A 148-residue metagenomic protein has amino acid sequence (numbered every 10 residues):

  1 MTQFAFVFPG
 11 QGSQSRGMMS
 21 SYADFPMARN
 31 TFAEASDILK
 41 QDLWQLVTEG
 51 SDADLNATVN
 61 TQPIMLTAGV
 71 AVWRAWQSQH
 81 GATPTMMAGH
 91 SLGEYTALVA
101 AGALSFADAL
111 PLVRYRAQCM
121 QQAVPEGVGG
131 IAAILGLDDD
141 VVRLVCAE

Functional and structural regions predicted by a protein language model:
M1-A5, H80-T85, Q118, Q122-E126 (+1 more regions): Flexible, low-complexity linker/loop segments at domain and module junctions
T2-A88: Helix-rich "cap/lid" substructures immediately adjacent to catalytic or cofactor-binding pockets
Q11-S13, L39, A100-E148: Alpha/beta catalytic cores of group-transfer enzymes, especially the acyltransferase/condensing modules of polyketide
S13-R16, S21, W44, G93 (+3 more regions): Short, electropositive, low-hydrophobicity segments enriched in small/polar residues
N30, I64, S91-L92, L104 (+1 more regions): An amphipathic alpha-helix/helix-turn recognition signal
D52-A53, A88-L92, A117, G129-A133: Short, glycine/charge-rich beta-strand/loop segments that flank catalytic centers and engage negatively charged groups
A53-A57, A97, A101, E126: Short amphipathic alpha-helical segments at helix-loop
G69, T85-G93, A97, S105: Gly/Ala-rich beta-loop-alpha elbow adjacent to hydrolase catalytic centers
